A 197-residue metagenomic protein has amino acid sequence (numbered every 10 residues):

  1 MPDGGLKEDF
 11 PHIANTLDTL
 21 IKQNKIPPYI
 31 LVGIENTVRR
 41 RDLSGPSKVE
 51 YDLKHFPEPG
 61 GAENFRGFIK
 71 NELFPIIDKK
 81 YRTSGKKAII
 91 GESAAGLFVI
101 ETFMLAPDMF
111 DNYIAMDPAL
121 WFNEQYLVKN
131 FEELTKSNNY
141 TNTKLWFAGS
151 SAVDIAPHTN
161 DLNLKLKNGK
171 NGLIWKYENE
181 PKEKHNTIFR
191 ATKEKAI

Functional and structural regions predicted by a protein language model:
M1-I197: Non-catalytic cap/lid and distal C-terminal segments of serine-dependent acyl enzymes
